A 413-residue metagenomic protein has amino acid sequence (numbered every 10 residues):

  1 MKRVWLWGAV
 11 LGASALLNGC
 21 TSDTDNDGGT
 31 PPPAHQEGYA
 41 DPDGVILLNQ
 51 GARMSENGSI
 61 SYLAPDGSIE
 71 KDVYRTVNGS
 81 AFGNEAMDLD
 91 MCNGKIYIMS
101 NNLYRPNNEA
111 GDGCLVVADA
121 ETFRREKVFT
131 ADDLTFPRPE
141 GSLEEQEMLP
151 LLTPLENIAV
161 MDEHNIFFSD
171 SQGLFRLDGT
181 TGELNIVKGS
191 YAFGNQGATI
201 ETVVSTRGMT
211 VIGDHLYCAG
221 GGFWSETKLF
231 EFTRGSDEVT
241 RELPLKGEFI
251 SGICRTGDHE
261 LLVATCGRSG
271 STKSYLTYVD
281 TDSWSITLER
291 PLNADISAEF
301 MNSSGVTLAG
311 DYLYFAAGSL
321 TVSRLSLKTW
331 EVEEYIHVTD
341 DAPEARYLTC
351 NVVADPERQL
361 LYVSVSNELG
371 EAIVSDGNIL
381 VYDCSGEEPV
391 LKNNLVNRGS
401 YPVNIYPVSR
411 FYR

Functional and structural regions predicted by a protein language model:
M1-V45, S236: Bacterial Sec-dependent N-terminal signal peptides
P32-H35, A81-M91, T135-M161, N195-T210 (+4 more regions): Repeated scaffold domains used in trafficking and secretory/extracellular systems, primarily beta-propellers
Q50-E156, M161-E163: Post-signal peptide N-terminal segment of secreted/secretory-pathway proteins
M54-S61, P106-V116, G173-D178, W224-E231 (+3 more regions): Structural motif
A64-G67, D119-F123, D178-G182, F232-D237 (+3 more regions): Short loop/turn segments that connect beta-strands within beta-propeller blades
I69-A81, R124-L149, E183-I200, D237-P244 (+3 more regions): A short beta-strand motif characteristic of beta-propeller blades
T180-L320: Acidic, serine/threonine- and glycine-rich low-complexity intrinsically disordered segments that serve as flexible
V374-R413: Blade-level signature of beta-propeller repeat domains, shared across WD40, Kelch, NHL, RCC1 and BNR/Asp-box propellers
